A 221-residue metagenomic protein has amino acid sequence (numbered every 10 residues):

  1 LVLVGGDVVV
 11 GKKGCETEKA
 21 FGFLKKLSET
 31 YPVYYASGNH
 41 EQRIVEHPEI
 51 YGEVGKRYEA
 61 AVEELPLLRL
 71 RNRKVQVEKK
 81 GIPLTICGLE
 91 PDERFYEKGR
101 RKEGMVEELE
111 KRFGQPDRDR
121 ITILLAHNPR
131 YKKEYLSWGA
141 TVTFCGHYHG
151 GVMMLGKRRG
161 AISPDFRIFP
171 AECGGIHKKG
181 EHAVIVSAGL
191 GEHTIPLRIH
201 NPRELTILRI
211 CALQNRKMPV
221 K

Functional and structural regions predicted by a protein language model:
L1-D7, P32-N39, L70-R73, I123-A126 (+2 more regions): Active-site neighborhood of phospho(di)ester-bond hydrolases with catalytic His/Asp-centered motifs
L1-L68: Membrane-embedded segments
V8-E16, Q42-E53, R94-E103, K157-F169 (+1 more regions): Acidic/histidine-rich helix-loop elements that form or flank divalent-metal/phosphate-binding sites at the catalytic
V8-G11, N39-R43, V75-V77, P91-R94 (+3 more regions): Solvent-exposed loop/turn segments at secondary-structure junctions within structured extracellular/periplasmic domains
L24-T30, P116, L136-G139: Short, conserved loop/helix-junction motifs that constitute active-site signature segments in enzyme catalytic cores
V45-L67, K79-T122, K132-K133, R198: Binuclear metal-dependent hydrolase catalytic cores centered on His/Asp/Glu-rich metal-binding motifs
L67-L68, K74-C87, K178-V184, I210 (+1 more regions): Beta-strand-turn-beta hairpins that frame and shape the catalytic cleft of phosphate-ester-processing enzymes
I123, N128-T206, N215: Conserved beta-sheet core of the metallophosphoesterase superfamily
